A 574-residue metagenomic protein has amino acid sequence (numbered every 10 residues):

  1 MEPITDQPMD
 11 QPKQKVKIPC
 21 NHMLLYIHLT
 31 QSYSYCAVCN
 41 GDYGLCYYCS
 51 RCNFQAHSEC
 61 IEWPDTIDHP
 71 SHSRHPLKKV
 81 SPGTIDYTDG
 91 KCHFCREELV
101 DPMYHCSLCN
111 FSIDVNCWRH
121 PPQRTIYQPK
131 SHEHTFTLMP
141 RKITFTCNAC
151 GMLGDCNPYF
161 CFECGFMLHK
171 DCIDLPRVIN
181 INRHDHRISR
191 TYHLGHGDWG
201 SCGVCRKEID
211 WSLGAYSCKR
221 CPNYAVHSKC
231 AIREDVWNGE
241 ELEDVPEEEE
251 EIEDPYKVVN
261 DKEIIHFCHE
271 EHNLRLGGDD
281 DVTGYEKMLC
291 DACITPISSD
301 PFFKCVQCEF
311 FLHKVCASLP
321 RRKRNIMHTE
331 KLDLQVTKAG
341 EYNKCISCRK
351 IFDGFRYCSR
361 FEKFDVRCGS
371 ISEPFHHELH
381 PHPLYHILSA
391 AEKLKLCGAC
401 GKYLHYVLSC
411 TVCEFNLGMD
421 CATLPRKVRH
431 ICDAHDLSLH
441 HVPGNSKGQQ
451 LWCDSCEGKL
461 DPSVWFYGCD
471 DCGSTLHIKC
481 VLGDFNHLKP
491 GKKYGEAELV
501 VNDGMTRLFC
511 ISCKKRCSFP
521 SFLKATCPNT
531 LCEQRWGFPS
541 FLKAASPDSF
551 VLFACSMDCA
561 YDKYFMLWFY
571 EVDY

Functional and structural regions predicted by a protein language model:
M1-Y574: Cys/His-rich zinc-coordinating "finger" modules and their low-complexity flanking regions in eukaryotic trafficking
